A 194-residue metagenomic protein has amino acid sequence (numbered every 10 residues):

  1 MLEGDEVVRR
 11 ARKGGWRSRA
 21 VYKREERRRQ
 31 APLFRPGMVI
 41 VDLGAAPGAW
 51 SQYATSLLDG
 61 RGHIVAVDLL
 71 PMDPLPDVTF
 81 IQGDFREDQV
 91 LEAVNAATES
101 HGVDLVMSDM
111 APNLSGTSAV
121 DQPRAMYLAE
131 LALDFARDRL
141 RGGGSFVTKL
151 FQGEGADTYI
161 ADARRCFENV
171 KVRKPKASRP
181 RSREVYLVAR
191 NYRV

Functional and structural regions predicted by a protein language model:
M1-M38: Class I SAM-dependent methyltransferase Rossmann-like catalytic core, especially the SAM/SAH-binding loop
R35, L58-D59, L140-R141: Helix-to-beta-strand junctions that scaffold the AdoMet/dcAdoMet cofactor pocket in Class I SAM-dependent enzymes
P36-A46: Conserved class I S-adenosyl-L-methionine
M38, G62, G144: Glycine-centered, small-residue-biased loops immediately flanking beta-strands in adenine/cofactor-binding cores
P47-G60: Conserved SAM-binding loop of SAM-dependent methyltransferases across substrates and taxa, primarily the Class I
L69-S115: S-adenosyl-L-methionine
D88, H101-G143, E154-D157: Mobile active-site "lid"/loop adjacent to the S-adenosyl-L-methionine
L150-V194: Class I S-adenosyl-L-methionine
